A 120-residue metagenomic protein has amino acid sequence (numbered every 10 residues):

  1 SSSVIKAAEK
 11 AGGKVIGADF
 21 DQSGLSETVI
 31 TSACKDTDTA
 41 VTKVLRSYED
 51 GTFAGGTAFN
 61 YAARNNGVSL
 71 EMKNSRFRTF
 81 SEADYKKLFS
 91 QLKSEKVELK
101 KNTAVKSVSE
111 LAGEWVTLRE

Functional and structural regions predicted by a protein language model:
S1-E120: A residue-level marker of the well-folded mature domains of exported/periplasmic proteins
